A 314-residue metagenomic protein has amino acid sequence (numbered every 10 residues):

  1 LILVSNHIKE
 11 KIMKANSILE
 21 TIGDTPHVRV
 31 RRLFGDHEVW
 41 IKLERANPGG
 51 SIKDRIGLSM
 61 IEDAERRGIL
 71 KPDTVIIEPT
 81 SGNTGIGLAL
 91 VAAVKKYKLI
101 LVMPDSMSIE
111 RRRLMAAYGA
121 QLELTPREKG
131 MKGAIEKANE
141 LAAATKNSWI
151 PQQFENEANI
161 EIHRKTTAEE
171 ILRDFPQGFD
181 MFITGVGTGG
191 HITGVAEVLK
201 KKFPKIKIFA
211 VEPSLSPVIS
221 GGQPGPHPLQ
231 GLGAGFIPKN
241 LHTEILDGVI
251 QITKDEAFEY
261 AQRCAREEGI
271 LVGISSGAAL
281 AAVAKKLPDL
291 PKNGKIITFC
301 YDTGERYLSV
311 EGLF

Functional and structural regions predicted by a protein language model:
I2-V4: Extreme N-terminal basic, low-complexity initiation segments that serve as generic localization/processing leaders
K9-F314: PLP-dependent amino-acid enzyme catalytic core
